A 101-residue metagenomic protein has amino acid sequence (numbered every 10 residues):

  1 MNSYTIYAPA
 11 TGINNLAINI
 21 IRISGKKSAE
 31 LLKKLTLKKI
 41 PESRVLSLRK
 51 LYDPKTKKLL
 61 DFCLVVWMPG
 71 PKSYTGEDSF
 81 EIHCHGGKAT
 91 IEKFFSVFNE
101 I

Functional and structural regions predicted by a protein language model:
M1-I101: A glycine-rich (often HGG/GG-containing) alpha/beta subdomain
